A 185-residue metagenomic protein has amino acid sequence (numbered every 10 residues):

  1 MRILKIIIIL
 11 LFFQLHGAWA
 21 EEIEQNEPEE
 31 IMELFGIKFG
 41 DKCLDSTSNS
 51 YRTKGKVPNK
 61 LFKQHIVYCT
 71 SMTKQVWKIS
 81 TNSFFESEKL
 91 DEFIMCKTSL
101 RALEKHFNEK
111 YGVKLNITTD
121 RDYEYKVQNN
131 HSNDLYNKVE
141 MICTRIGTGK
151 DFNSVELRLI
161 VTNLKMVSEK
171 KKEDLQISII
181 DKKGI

Functional and structural regions predicted by a protein language model:
M1-E22: Classical Sec-dependent N-terminal signal peptides that target proteins to the secretory pathway
K5, Q14-H16, K78, E92 (+1 more regions): Generic hydrophobic/packing signal
I8-L11, E24-E27, I31, C69-S71: Hydrophobic alpha-helical context, especially transmembrane and signal-peptide helices
Q14, Q64-V67, M95, N133: Short, charged/polar low-complexity linear motifs in solvent-exposed/disordered segments
Q14-H16, Q25, Q64, Q75 (+2 more regions): Residue-identity detector for glutamine
E21-P58, F84-I185: Non-cytosolic coordination micro-motifs
Y51-S80: Compositionally biased P/S/T/G-rich terminal and signal peptide-adjacent segments that lie outside catalytic cores
